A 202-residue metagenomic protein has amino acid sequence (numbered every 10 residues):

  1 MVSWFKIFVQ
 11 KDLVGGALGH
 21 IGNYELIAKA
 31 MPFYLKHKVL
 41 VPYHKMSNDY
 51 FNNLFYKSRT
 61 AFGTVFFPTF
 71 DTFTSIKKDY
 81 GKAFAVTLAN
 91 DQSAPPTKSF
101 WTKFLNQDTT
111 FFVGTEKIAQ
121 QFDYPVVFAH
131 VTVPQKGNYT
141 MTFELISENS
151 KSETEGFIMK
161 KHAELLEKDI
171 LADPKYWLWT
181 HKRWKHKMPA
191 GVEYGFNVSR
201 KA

Functional and structural regions predicted by a protein language model:
M1, E25-K29, K45-N48, V86-A89 (+1 more regions): Short hydrophobic/aromatic-rich motifs at helix boundaries and adjacent loops
M1-V14: A short, well-structured juxtamembrane/interface segment
V2-F5, A28-P32, F55-Y56, I76-K77 (+2 more regions): Short amphipathic alpha-helical segments and helix-helix/interface helices
K11-L13, Y34-H37, F70-A202: Non-catalytic C-terminal accessory region of glycerolipid acyltransferases and related lyso-lipid remodeling enzymes
D12-F70, G81, S93-S99, K103: Catalytic core of membrane glycerolipid acyltransferases/transacylases, capturing the structured, soluble-facing
